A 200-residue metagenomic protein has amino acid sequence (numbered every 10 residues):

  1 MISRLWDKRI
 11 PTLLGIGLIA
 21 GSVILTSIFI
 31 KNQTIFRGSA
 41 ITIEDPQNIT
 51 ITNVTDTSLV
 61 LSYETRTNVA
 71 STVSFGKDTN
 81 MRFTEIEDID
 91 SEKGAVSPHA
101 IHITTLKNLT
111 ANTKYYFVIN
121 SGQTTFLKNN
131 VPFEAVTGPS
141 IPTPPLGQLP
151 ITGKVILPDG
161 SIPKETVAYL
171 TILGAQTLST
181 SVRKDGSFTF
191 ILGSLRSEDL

Functional and structural regions predicted by a protein language model:
I2, W6-Q148: Short, surface-exposed linear motifs at loops/turns and structural transition points
N53, L109, I162, T180-V182: Hydrophobic beta-strand core residues of beta-sandwich domains
I101-K107, G186-D199: Exposed aromatic-hydrophobic patches
T124, D199-L200: A short, solvent-exposed loop/turn motif at the edges and junctions of modular extracellular/periplasmic domains
T124-F126, D159-G160, G186: Detector for glycine-centered tight turns/loop "hinges" at secondary-structure junctions
L149-L157: A short, amphipathic beta-strand motif
L157-A175: Short, ordered, surface-exposed loop/turn motifs in non-cytosolic proteins
L173-G193: Short, acidic Ser/Thr/Gly-rich low-complexity loop/linker segments typical of extracellular and cell-surface proteins
